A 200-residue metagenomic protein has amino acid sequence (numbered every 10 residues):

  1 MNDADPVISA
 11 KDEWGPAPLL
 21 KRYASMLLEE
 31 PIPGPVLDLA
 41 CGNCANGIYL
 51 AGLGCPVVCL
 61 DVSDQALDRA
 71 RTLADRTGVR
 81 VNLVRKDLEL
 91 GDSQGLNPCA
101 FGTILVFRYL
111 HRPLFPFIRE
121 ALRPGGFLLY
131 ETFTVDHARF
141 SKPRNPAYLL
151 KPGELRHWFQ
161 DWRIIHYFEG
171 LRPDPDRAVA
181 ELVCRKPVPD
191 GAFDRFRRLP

Functional and structural regions predicted by a protein language model:
M1-G34: S-adenosyl-L-methionine
P33-G42: Conserved class I S-adenosyl-L-methionine
P56-D61: Conserved SAM-binding motif I beta-strand of class I
S63-Q65: Conserved SAM/SAH-binding beta-strand->alpha-helix loop
T77-L90: Conserved SAM-binding strand-loop segment of SAM-dependent methyltransferases
Q94-T103: A short acidic, Gly/Pro-enriched loop at the edge of an enzyme's catalytic core that lines a small-molecule cofactor
G126-D136: Conserved beta-strand signature within the Rossmann-like core of class I S-adenosyl-L-methionine
R172-P200: Core SAM-dependent methyltransferase catalytic element
